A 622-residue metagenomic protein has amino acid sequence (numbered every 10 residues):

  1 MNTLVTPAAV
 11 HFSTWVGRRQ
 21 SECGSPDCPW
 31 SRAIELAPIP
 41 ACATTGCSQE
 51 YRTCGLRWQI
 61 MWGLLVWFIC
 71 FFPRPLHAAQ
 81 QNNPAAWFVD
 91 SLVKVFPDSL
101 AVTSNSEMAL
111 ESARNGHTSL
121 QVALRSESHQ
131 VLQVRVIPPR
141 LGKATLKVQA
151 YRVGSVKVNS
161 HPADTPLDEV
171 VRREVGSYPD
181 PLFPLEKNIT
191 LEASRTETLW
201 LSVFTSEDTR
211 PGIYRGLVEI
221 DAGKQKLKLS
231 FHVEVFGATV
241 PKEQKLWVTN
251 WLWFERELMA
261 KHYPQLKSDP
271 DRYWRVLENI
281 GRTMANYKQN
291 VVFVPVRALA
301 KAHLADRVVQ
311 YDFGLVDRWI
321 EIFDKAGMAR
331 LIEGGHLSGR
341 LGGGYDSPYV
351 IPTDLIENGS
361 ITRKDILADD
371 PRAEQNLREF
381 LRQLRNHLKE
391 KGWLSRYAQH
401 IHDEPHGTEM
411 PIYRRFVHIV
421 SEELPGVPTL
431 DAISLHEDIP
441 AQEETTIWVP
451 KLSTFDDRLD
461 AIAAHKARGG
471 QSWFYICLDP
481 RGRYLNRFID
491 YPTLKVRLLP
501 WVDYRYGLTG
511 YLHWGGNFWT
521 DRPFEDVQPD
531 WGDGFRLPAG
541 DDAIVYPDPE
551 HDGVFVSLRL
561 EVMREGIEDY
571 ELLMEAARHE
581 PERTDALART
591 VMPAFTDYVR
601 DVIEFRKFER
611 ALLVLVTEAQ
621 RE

Functional and structural regions predicted by a protein language model:
I60-R74: Bacterial N-terminal signal peptides
L76-Q80: Boundary at the C-terminal end of the N-terminal hydrophobic targeting segment
N83-G223: Ligand-binding face of N-terminal immunoglobulin V-set domains in extracellular IgSF glycoproteins
R125, N159, D180-N188, F204-E207 (+5 more regions): Aromatic-lined carbohydrate-binding surfaces of glycoside hydrolases
I361, D365-Y413, H418-S434, F524-E622: Catalytic domains of carbohydrate-active enzymes that cleave complex glycans
I447-G534: Catalytic-core region of carbohydrate-active enzymes that cleave or remodel glycosidic bonds
